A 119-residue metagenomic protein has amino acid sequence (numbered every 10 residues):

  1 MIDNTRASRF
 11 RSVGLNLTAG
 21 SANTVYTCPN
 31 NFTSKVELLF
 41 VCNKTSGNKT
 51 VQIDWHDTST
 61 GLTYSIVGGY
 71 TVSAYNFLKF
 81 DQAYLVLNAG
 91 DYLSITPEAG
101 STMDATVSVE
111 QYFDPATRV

Functional and structural regions predicted by a protein language model:
M1-S34, T96-V119: C-terminal interaction-tip segments
F32-L38, N88-A89: Short, solvent-exposed loop/turn segments enriched in Ser/Thr/Gly
E37, G47-V51, S101-A105: Short beta-strand/loop motifs in extracellular/secreted proteins, especially within beta-sandwich accessory domains
V41-S46, E98: Short solvent-exposed strand-capping/beta-turn motif centered on an Asx-Ser/Thr pair
S46-G69: Short, surface-exposed beta-strand/strand-loop-strand elements in extracellular ectodomains
Y70-F77: Short proline/glycine- and polar residue-rich coil/turn motifs
F77-A83: Exposed aromatic-hydrophobic patches
Y84-A99: Noncatalytic modules at the cell exterior or secretory-pathway interfaces, chiefly beta-strand-rich lectin/adhesion
